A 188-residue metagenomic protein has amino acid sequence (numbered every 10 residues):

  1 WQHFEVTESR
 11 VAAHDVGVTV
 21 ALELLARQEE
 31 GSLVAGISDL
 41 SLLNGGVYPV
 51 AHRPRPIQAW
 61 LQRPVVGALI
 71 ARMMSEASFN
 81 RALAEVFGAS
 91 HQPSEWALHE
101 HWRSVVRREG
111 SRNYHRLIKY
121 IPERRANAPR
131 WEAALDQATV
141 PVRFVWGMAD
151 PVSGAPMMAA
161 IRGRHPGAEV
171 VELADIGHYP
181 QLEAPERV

Functional and structural regions predicted by a protein language model:
Q2-E8, T139-V140, P166-G167: Active-site acidic short loop of glycosyltransferases
H3-H52: Conserved hydrolase catalytic core segment
A35-S38, G46, A51-M73: A catalytic-pocket lid/entrance helix-loop region that shapes and gates access to the active site across common
L42, Y48-R53, R72-Q137: Conserved alpha/beta-hydrolase catalytic His-Asp/Glu region
S94, P151-M157: Conserved alpha/beta-hydrolase "acid-adjacent" motif
A138, F144-W146, D150: Short beta-strand/loop motif that positions the catalytic acidic residue of the alpha/beta-hydrolase fold
A159-A168: Active-site-adjacent alpha-helix of alpha/beta-hydrolase-fold enzymes
L173-E186: Catalytic histidine-centered segment of alpha/beta-hydrolase-like enzymes
